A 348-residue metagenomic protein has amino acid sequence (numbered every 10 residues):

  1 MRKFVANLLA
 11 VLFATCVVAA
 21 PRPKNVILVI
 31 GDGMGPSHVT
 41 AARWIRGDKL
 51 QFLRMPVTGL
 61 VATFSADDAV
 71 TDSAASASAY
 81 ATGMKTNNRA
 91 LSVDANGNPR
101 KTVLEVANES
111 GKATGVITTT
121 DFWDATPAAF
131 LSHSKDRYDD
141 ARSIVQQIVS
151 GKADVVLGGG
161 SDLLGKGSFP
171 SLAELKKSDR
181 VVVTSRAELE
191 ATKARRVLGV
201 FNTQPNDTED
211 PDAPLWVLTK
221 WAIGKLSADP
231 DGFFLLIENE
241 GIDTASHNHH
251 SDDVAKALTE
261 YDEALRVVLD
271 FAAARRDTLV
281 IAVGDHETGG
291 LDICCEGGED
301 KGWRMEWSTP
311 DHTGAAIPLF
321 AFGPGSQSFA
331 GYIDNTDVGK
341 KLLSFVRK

Functional and structural regions predicted by a protein language model:
M1-L8: Bacterial N-terminal signal peptides that target proteins for export
A10-A19: Hydrophobic h-region of N-terminal signal peptides that target proteins for export in Gram-negative bacteria
A20-G165, S171-L189, R195, E287-K348: N-terminal catalytic scaffold of extracellular/periplasmic and nuclease hydrolases that process anionic headgroups
L28, L157, G199-F201, F234-E238 (+1 more regions): Structural motif
P36, T259-G298: Metal-dependent active-site segment of extracytoplasmic phospho-/sulfohydrolases and closely related
A125-L131, T203-N206, A222-I223, S227-V267: Active-site His/acidic residue clusters
R137, P211-T219, A257-Y261, V338: Phosphate/oxyanion-binding active-site loops and adjacent basic polyanion-contact surfaces
V183, D212-S227: A Trp-anchored, charged/polar loop motif used as the substrate-binding/catalytic surface of acyl/ester-handling
